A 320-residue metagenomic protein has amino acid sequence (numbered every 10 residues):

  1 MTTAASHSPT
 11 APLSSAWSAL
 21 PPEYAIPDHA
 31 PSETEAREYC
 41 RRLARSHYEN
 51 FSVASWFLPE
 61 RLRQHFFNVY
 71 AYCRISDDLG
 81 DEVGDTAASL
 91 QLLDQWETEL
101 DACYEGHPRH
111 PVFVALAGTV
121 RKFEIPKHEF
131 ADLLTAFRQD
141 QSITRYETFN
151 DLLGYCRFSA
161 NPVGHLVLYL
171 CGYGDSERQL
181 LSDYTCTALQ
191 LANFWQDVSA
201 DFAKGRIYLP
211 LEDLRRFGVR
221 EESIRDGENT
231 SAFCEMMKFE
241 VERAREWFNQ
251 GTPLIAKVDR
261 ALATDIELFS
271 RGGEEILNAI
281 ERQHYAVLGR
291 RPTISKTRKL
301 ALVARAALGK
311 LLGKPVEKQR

Functional and structural regions predicted by a protein language model:
M1-Q190, W195, S199-R320: Catalytic cores of Mg2+-dependent Asp-rich isoprenoid enzymes
